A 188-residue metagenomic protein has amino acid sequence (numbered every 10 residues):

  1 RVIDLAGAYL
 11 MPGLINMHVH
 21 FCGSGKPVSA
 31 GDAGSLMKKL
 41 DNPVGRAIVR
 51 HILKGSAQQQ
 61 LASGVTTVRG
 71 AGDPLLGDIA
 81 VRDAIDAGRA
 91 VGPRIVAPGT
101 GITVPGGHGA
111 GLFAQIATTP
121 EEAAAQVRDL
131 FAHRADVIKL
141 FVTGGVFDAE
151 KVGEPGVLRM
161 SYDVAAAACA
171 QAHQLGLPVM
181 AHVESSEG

Functional and structural regions predicted by a protein language model:
R1-M11: Histidine-rich, glycine-flanked metal-binding segment
G7, I15-H18, G64, I95 (+4 more regions): Divalent metal-coordination and catalytic microenvironments
Y9-A84, H108: Metal-associated gating/positioning segment near the N- to mid-region
G23-V49, V91, G99, T103-G111 (+1 more regions): Active-site gating loops and adjacent loop-to-helix segments of metal-dependent hydrolytic enzymes
A47-I48, G72, A117, R159 (+1 more regions): Residue-level marker of alpha-helix boundaries and capping positions
I52-D78, G92-T103, A135-A149, L177-P178: Divalent metal-dependent hydrolysis catalytic cores, especially in the metallo-beta-lactamase
G70-A114, E121-Q126: Mid-domain alpha/beta scaffold segments of enzyme catalytic cores
A80, E121-G188: Histidine/acidic residue-rich metal-binding segments in metalloenzymes
